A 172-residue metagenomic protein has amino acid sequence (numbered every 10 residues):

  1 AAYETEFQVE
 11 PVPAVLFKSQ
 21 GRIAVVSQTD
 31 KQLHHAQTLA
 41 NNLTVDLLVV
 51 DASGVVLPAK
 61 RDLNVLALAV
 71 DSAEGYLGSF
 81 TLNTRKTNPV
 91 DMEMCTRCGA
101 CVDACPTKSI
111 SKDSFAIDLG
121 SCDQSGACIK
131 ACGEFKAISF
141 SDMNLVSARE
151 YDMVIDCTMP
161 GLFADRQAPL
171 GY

Functional and structural regions predicted by a protein language model:
A1, Q37-T44, G75-T81, T96-Q167: Iron-sulfur cluster-binding cysteine motifs and their immediate structural context in ferredoxin-like electron-transfer
A1-K18, A164-Y172: Glycine-rich dinucleotide-binding loop and its adjacent helix/turn
L16-D30: Beta1/beta-strand and adjacent pyrophosphate-binding region of the FAD-binding site in flavoprotein oxidoreductases
S19-R22, M92, L119: Phosphate-coordination loops involved in phosphoryl transfer and adenosine-cofactor binding
Q32-H35: Short glycine/serine/threonine-rich phosphate/pyrophosphate-binding segments that cradle anionic phosphate groups
A40, T44-L57: Glycine-rich FAD pyrophosphate-binding loop
R61-V70, S139-M143: A conserved beta-strand/loop element that lines the FAD pocket in flavoprotein oxidoreductases
N83-V90: Secondary-structure transition/turn motif
